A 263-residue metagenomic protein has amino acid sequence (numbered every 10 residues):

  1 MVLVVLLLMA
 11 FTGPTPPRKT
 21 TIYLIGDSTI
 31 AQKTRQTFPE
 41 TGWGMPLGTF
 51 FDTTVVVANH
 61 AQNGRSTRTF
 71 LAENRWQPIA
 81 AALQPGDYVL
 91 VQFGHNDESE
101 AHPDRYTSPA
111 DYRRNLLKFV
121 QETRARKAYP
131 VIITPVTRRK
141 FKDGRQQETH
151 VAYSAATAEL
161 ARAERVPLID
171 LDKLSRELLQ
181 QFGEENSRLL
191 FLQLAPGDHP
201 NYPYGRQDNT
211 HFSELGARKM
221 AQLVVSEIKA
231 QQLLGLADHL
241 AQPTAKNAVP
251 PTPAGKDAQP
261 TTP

Functional and structural regions predicted by a protein language model:
M1-A10: Bacterial N-terminal signal peptides
T12-Q62, W76-V89: Serine-esterase "nucleophile elbow" of acetyl-processing enzymes
P16-P17, N74-R218, Q222-A241, V249-T262: Alpha-helical cap/lid subdomain in secreted, periplasmic, or secretory-pathway luminal O-acyl-processing enzymes
S28, S66, N96: Gly/Ser/Thr-rich beta-alpha loop segments that engage phosphate groups in nucleotides
V57-N59, H239-T244: Short, conserved aromatic-histidine micro-motifs
S66-N74: Structural motif
